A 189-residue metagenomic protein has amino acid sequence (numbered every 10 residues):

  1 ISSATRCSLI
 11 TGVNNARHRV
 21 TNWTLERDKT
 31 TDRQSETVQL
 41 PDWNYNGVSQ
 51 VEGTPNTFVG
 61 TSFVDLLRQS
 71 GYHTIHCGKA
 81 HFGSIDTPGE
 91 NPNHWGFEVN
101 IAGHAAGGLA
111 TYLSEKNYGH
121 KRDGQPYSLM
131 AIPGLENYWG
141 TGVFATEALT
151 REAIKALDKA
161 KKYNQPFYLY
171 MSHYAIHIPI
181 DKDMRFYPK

Functional and structural regions predicted by a protein language model:
I1-N22: Active-site nucleophile/metal-coordination loop of metallo-enzymes that catalyze phosphate/sulfate and related
T24-H73, A80-K182: Formylglycine-dependent
K182-K189: Short, intrinsically disordered, charge-balanced linker/junction segments flanking boundaries in proteins
